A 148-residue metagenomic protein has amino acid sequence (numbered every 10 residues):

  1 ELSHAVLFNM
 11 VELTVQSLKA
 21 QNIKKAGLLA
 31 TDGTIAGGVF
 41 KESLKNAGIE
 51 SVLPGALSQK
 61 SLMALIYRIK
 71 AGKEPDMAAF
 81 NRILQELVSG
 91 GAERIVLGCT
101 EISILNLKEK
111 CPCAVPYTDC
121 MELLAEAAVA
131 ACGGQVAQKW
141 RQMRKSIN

Functional and structural regions predicted by a protein language model:
E1-N148: Non-catalytic structural scaffold of enzyme domains
